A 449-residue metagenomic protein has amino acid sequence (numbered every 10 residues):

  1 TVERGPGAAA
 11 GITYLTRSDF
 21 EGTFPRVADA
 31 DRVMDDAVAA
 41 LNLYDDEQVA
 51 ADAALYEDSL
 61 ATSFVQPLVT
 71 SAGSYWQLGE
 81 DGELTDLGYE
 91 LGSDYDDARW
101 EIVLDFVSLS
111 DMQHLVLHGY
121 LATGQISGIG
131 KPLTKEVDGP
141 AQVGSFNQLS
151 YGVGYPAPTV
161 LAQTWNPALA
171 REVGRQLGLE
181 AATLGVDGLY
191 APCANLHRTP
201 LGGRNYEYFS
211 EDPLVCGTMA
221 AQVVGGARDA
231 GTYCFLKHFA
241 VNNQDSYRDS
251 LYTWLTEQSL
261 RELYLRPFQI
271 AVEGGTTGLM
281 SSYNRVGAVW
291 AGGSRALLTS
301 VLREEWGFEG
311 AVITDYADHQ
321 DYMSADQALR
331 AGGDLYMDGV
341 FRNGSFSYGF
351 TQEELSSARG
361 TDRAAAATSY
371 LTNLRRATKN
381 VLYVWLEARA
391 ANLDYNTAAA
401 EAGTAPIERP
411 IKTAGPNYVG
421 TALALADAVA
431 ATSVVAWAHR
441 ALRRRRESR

Functional and structural regions predicted by a protein language model:
T1-R449: Glycoside hydrolase catalytic-domain context in secreted enzymes
